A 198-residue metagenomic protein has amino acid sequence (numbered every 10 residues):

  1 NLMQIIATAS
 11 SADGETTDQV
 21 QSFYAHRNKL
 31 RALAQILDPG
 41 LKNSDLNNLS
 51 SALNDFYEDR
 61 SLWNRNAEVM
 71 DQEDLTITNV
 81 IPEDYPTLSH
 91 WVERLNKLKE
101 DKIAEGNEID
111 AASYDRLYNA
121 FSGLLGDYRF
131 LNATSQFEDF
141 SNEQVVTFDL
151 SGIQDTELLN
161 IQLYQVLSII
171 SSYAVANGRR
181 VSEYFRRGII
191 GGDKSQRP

Functional and structural regions predicted by a protein language model:
N1-P198: P-loop NTPase motor domains
